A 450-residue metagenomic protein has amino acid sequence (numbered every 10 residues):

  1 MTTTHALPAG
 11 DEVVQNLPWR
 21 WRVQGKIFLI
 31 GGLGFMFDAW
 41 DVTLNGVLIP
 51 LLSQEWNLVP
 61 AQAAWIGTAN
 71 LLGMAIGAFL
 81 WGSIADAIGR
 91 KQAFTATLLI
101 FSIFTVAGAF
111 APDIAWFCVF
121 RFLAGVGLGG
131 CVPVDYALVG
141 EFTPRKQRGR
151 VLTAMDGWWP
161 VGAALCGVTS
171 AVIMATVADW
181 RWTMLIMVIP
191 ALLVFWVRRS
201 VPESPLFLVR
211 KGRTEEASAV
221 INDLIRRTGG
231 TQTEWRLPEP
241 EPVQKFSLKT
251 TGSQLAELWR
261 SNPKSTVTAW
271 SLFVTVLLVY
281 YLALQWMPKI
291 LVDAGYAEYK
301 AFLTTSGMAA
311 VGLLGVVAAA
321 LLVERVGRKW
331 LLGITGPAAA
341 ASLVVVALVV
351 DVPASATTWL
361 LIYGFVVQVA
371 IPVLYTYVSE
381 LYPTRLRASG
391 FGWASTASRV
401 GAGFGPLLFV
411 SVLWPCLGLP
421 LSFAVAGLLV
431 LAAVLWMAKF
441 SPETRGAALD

Functional and structural regions predicted by a protein language model:
M1-D450: Transmembrane-helix signature of 12-pass secondary carriers
